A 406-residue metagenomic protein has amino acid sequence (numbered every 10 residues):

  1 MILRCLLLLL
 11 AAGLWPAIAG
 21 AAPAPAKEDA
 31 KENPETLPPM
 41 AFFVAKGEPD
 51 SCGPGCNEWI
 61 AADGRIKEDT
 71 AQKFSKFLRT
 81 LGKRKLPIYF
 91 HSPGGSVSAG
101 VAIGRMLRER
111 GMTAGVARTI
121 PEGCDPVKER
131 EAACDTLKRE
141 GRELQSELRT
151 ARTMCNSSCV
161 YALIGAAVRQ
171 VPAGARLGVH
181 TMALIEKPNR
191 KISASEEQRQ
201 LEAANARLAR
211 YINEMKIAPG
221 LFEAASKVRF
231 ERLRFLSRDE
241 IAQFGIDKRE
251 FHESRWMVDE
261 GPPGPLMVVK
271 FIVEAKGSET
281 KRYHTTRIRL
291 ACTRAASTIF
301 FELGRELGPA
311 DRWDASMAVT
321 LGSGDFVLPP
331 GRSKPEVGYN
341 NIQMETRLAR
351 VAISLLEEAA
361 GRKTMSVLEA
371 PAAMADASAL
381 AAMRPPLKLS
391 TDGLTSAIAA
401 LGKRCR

Functional and structural regions predicted by a protein language model:
M1-L3: N-terminal secretory signal peptides that target proteins for export/translocation
C5-A17: Bacterial N-terminal signal peptides
A22-S51, E58, A71-K76, R105 (+7 more regions): A generic "folded-domain core" signal
P38-A175, V179-T181: Cleft-lining beta-strand/loop regions that shape enzyme active-site pockets
T70-F77, A99-I103, C155-C159, A204 (+5 more regions): Stable alpha-helical elements in mature extracytoplasmic
L78, F90, G111-M112, T119 (+7 more regions): Proline/Glycine/Serine-rich low-complexity intrinsically disordered segments that serve as flexible stalks/linkers
P87, R139-E147, G178-D259: Charged, glycine-interspersed solvent-exposed loop segments at helix/strand-loop junctions that cap or gate access
L163, L356-A359: Residue-level detector of buried hydrophobic side-chain packing in well-ordered secondary-structure elements
